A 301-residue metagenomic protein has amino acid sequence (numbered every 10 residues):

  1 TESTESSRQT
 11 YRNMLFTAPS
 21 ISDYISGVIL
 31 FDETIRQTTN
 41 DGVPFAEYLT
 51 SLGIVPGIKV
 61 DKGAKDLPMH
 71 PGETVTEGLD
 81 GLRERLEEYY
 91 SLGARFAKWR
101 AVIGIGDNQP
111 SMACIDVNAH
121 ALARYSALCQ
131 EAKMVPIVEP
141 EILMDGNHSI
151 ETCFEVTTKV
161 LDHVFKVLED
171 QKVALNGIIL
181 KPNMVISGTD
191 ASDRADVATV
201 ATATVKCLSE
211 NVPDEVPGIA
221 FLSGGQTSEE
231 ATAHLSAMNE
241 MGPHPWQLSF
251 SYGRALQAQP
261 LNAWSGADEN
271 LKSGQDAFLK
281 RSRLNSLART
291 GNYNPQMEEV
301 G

Functional and structural regions predicted by a protein language model:
T1-L92, I105, D193, V197 (+4 more regions): Alpha/beta catalytic barrel-like cores
T4, W99, V138, L180 (+1 more regions): Conserved, mostly hydrophobic/aromatic
R8-R12, R83, A119-S126, T157-F165 (+2 more regions): Short, hydrophobic/amphipathic alpha-helical packing segments that form internal helix faces or helix-helix interfaces
I29-N40, L67-P71, A101-C114, I142-H148 (+2 more regions): Glycine-rich, proline-tolerant flexible connector loops at the mouths of alpha/beta enzymes
L52-V60, Y89-A101, C129-P140, N176-G177: Short coil-to-beta-strand
P71-E87, P110-Y125, T158-K159: Glycine-rich anion/phosphate-binding loops
P110-H120, H148-D162, A191-R194, G224-T232: Active-site glycine- and acidic-residue-rich loops that bind and position anionic ligands or nucleotide-like cofactors
M144-E215: Catalytic core of soluble alpha/beta enzymes
